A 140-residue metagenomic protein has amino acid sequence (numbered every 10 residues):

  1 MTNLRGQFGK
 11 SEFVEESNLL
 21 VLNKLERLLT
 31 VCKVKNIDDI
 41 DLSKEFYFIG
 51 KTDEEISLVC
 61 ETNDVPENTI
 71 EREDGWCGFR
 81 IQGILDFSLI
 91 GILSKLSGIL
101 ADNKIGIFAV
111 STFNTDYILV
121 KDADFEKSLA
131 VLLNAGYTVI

Functional and structural regions predicted by a protein language model:
M1-N103, K127-I140: Regulatory modules associated with amino-acid/nitrogen control
E55-C60, T115-K121: A generic structural motif
N103-I118, D124-E126: A cross-kingdom feature marking solvent-exposed beta-strand/loop segments within repeated, beta-rich binding/scaffold
